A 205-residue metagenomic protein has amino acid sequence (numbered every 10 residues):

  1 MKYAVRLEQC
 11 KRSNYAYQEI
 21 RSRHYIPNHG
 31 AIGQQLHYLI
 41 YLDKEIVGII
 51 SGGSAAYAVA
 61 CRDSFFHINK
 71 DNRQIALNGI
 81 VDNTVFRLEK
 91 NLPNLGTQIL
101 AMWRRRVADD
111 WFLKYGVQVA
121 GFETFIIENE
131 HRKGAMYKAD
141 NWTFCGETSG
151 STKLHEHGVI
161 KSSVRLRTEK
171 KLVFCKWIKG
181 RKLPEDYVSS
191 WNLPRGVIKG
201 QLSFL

Functional and structural regions predicted by a protein language model:
Y3, R21-Y25, Q34: Double-stranded DNA-binding cores of transcription factors and transposases
A4-R6, S203: Ser/Thr- (and often Asn-) enriched beta-sheet segments in non-cytosolic proteins
R6-Y15, A31-L36, L42-D43, I49-G180: Acyl-donor binding region in acyl/amide transferases
S13-R23, N28: Hotspots on structured nucleic-acid-binding interfaces, especially in canonical RNA/DNA-binding domains
K179-N192: Short, charged low-complexity linker/loop segments at the C-terminal edge of domains
S190-L205: Short, cationic low-complexity segments
